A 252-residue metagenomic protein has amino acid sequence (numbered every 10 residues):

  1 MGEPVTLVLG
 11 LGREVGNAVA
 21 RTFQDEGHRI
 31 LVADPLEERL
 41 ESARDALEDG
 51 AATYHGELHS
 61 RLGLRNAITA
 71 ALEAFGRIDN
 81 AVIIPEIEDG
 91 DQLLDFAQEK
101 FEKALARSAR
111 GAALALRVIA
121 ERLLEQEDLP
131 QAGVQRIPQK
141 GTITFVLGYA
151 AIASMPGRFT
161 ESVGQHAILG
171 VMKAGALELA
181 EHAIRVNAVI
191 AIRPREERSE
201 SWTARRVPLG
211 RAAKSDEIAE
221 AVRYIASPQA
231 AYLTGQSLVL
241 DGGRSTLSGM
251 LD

Functional and structural regions predicted by a protein language model:
M1-L31: Canonical Rossmann dinucleotide-binding motif of NAD(H)/NADP(H)-dependent dehydrogenases/reductases, specifically
Q92-L93, A97-L105, T203: Substrate-binding pocket helix/loop in short-chain dehydrogenase/reductase
E121, L177-E178, A231: Alpha-helical segment proximal to the catalytic Tyr-Lys
D128-I168, M172-E181, R193: Catalytic loop of short-chain dehydrogenase/reductase
A180, R185, L233-G235: Short, small/polar-rich loop/turn modules that mediate ligand/substrate recognition or access, typified
V207-I218, Q229: A conserved structural motif in NAD(P)-dependent oxidoreductases
T234-D252: Short C-terminal tail/terminal secondary-structure segment of NAD(P)H-dependent dehydrogenase/reductase domains
